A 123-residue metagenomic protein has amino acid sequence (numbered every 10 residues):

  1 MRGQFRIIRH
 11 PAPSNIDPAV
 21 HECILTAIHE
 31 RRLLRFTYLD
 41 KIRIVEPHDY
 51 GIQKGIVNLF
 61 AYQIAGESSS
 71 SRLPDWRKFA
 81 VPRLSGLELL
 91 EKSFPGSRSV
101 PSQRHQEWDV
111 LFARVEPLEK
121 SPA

Functional and structural regions predicted by a protein language model:
M1-A123: Short glycine- and basic-residue-enriched patches
